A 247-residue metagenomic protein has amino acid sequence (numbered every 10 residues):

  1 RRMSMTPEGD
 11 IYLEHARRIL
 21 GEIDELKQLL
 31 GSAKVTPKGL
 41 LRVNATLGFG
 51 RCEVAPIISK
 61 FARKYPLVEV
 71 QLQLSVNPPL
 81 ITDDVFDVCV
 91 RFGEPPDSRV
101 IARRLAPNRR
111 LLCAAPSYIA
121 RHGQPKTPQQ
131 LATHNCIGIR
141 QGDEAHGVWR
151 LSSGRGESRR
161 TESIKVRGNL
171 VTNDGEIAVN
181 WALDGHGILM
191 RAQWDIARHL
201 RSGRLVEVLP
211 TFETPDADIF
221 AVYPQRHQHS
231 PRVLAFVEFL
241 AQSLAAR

Functional and structural regions predicted by a protein language model:
R1-M5, L205: A short LG(V/I)-centered, amphipathic sequence patch enriched for acidic residue(s) preceding the LG motif
S4-S32: Alpha-helical "hinge/linker" immediately C-terminal to small N-terminal DNA-binding modules
T6, D87, G185: Conserved G/P- and acidic residue-centered "switch" motifs that form tight phosphate/ATP-binding loops in soluble
E14, R63, L67, Q193-S202 (+1 more regions): C-terminal effector-binding regulatory domain of bacterial HTH transcription factors
L29, N44, Q71-S75, R91 (+3 more regions): Solvent-exposed beta-strand sheet faces enriched in polar/charged residues
G39-I101: Central regulatory/effector-binding core of bacterial HTH transcription factors
R42-N44, C89, I137, L189 (+1 more regions): Short, well-ordered beta-strand segments
L80-D83, P95-I219, A246-R247: C-terminal regulatory
